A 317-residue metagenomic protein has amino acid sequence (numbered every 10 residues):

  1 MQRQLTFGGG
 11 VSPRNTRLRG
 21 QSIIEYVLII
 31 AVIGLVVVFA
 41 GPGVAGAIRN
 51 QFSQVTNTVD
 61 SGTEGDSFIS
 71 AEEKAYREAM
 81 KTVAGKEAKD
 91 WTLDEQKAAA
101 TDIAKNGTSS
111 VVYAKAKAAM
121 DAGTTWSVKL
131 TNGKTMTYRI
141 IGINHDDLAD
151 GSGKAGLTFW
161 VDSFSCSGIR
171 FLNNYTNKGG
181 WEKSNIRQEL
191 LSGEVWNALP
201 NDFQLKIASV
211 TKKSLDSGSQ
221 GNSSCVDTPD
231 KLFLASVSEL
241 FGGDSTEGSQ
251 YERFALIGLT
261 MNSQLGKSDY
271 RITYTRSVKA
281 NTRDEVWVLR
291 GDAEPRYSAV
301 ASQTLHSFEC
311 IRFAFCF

Functional and structural regions predicted by a protein language model:
M1, I24, G46, N173-N177 (+1 more regions): Short intrinsically disordered, low-complexity coil segments enriched in acidic
M1-R19: N-terminal leader/signal peptides at the extreme start of proteins
L5-F7, I24, Q54: Intrinsic structural disorder/low-complexity segments
G20-G41: N-terminal single-pass transmembrane signal-anchor helix
G41-I69: Aliphatic-rich helix starts adjacent to a transmembrane/signal segment
E72-F317: Collagenous Gly-X-Y triple-helix signature in extracellular proteins
